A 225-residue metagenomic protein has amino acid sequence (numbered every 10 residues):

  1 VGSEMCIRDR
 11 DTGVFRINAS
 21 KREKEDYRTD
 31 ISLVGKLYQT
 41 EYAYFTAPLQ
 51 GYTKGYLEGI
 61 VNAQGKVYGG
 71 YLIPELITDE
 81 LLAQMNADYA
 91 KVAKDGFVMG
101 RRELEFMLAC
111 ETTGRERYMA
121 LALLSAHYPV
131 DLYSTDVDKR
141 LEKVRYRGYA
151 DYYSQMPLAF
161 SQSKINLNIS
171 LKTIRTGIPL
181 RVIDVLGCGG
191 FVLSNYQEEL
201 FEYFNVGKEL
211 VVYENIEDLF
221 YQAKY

Functional and structural regions predicted by a protein language model:
G2-I7: Short, small-residue-biased leader/transition segments that mark boundaries at the very start of proteins
R8, E111, L132-Y225: Catalytic binding pocket for nucleotide-activated donors in carbohydrate/polymer assembly enzymes
R8-K21, L37-Q39: Short beta-strand->alpha-helix junction loop in the catalytic core of nucleotide-activated group-transfer enzymes
I17-S20, Y42-A47, K143-R145: Short aromatic-enriched loop/helix-cap "lid" or pocket-rim segments at secondary-structure transitions that line
N18-D30, V92-D95: Nucleotide-sugar donor-binding and catalytic loop/hinge architecture of NDP-sugar-dependent glycosyltransferases
R28-D30, P129, E209: Residues that mark the start of a beta-strand
T29-K36, E41: Short hydrophobic beta-strand segments
Q39-M119, L123, H127-P129: Extended, charge-rich helix/loop segments that form flexible, surface "patches" used to engage negatively charged
